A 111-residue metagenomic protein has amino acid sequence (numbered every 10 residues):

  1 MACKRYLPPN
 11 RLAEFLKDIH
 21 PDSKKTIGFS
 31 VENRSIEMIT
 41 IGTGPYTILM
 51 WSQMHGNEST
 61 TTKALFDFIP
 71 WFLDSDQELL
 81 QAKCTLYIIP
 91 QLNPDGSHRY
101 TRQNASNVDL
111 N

Functional and structural regions predicted by a protein language model:
M1-I36: Short glycine- and acidic-rich boundary segments immediately preceding or forming the N-terminal edge of structured
H20-S23, T43-T47: Short glycine/proline-enriched coil/turn segments at helix->beta-strand junctions
G28, G42, L92: Residues at the C-termini of beta-strands that transition into short coil/loop
S35-M38, S75-D76: Short, charged beta->alpha transition segments
E37-P45, Q53: Short beta-strand-to-loop junctions in surface cap/lid or active-site-entrance loops
P45-W51, S59-N111: Active-site/substrate-binding loop(s) of hydrolase catalytic cores
G56: Short active-site segment of divalent metal-dependent hydrolases/proteases that encodes the spacing between
